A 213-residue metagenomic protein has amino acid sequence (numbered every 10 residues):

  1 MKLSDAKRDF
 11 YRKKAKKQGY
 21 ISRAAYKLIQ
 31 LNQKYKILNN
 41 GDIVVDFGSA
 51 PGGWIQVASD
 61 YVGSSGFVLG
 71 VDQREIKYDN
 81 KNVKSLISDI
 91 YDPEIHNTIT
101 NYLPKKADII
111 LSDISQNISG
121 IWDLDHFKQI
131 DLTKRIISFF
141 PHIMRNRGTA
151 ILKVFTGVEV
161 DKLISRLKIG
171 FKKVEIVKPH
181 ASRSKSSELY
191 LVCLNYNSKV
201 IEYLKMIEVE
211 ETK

Functional and structural regions predicted by a protein language model:
M1-N40: Class I SAM-dependent methyltransferase Rossmann-like catalytic core, especially the SAM/SAH-binding loop
Q33-N39, L103-P104, H142-I143: Glycine-rich helix-loop-beta junction characteristic of Rossmann-like nucleotide cofactor-binding loops
N40-A50: Conserved class I S-adenosyl-L-methionine
P51-S64: Conserved SAM-binding loop of SAM-dependent methyltransferases across substrates and taxa, primarily the Class I
S64-S65, M144-T149: Short glycine-dipeptide loop
V71-S119: S-adenosyl-L-methionine
I130-N146: A short glycine-rich, Lys/Arg-flanked "PGG" loop and its adjoining helix->strand segment in the class I
V154, V158-K213: Class I S-adenosyl-L-methionine
